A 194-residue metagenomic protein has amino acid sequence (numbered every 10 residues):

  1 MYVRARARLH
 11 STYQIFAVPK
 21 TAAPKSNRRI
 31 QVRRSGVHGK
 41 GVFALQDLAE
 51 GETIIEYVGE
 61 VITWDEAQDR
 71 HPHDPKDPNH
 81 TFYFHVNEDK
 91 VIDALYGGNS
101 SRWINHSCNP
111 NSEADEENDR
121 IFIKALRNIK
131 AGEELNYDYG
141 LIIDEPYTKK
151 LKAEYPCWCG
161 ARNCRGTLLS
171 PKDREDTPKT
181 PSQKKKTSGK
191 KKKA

Functional and structural regions predicted by a protein language model:
M1-V3, P24: Coiled-coil-like amphipathic alpha-helices with heptad-repeat character
V3-A5, S11: Short hydrophobic alpha-helical segments enriched in small aliphatic residues
R6, H38-F43, T53, V61 (+4 more regions): Compositionally biased, intrinsically disordered low-complexity regions
H10-S11, I15, F43-Q46, E66 (+3 more regions): Residue-level recognition of conserved structural "scaffold" positions that shape functional pockets and channels
I15-D115, S188: Catalytic cores of histone-lysine modification enzymes
K20, S107-A194: C-terminal SET catalytic tail plus cysteine-rich post-SET Zn-binding segment of SAM-dependent SET-domain
